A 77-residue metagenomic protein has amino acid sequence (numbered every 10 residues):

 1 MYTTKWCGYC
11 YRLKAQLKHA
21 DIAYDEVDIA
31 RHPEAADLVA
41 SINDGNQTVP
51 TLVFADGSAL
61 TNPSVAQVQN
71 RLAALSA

Functional and structural regions predicted by a protein language model:
M1-A23: Local sequence-structure signature of Cys/Sec-based thiol-disulfide redox active-site neighborhoods
I22-A36: Thiol-based oxidoreductase modules, predominantly thioredoxin-like and allied folds used for disulfide exchange
N43-V53: Structural micro-motif
F54-A77: Non-catalytic, surface beta->alpha helical segment in thiol-disulfide oxidoreductase systems
